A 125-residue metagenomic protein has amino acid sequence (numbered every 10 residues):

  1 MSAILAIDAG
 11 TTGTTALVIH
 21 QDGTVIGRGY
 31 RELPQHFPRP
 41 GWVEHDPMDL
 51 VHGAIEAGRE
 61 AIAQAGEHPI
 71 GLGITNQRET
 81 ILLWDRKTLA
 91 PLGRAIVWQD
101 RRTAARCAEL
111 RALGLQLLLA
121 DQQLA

Functional and structural regions predicted by a protein language model:
M1-G93, A105: N-terminal glycine/serine-rich phosphate-binding loop of ATP-dependent small-molecule kinases, especially carbohydrate
I55, L83-A125: Glycine-rich phosphate-binding loop and adjoining helix at the ATP-binding site of ATP-dependent phosphoryl-transfer
